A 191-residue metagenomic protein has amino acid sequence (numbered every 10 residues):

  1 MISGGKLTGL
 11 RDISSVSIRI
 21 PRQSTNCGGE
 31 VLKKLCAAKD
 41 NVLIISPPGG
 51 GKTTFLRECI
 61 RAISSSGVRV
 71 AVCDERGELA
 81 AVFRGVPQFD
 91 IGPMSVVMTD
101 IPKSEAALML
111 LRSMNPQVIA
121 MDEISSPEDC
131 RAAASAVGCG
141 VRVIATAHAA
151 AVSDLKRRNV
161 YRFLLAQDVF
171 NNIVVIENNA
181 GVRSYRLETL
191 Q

Functional and structural regions predicted by a protein language model:
M1-D40: P-loop NTP-binding catalytic core
I2-D12, N171-Q191: Conserved P-loop NTPase
C36, I63-L110: P-loop NTPase switch/communication element
I44: Hydrophobic anchor at the beta1->P-loop junction of P-loop NTPases
P48-G49: The conserved Walker
K52: Conserved lysine of the Walker
F55, C59: Hydrophobic positions on the alpha1 helix immediately C-terminal to the Walker A/P-loop
M114-V174, N178: Conserved P-loop NTPase nucleotide-binding/switch module
